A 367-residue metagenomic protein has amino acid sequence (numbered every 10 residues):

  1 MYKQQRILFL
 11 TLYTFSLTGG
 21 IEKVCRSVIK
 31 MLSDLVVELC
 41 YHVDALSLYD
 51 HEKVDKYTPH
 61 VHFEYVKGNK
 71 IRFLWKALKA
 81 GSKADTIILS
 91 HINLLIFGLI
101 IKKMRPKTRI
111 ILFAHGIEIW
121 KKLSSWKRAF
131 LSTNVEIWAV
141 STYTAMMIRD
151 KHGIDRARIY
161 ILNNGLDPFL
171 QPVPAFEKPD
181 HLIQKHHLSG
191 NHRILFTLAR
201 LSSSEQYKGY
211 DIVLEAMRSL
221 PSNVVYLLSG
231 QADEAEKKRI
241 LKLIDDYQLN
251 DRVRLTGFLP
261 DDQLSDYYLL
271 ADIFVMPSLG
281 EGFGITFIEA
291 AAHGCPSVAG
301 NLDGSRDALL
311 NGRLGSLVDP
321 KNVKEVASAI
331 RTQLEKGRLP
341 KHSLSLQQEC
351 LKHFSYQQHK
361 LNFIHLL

Functional and structural regions predicted by a protein language model:
L8-L10, S189-K208, L214-M217, L227: Conserved donor-binding/catalytic core segment of Leloir-type glycosyltransferases
A45-D50, L198-L201, V225-L241: Glycosyltransferase donor-sugar binding loop
Y143, G165: Carbohydrate-associated surface elements
K238-L259: Nucleotide-activated donor-binding/catalytic signature segment of Leloir-type glycosyltransferases, i.e., the conserved
F258-L259, D266-A271: Short alpha-helical donor nucleotide-sugar binding micro-motif in glycosyltransferases
L279: Aromatic "clamp/platform" in nucleotide-sugar-dependent glycosyltransferases that forms part of the donor/acceptor
P296-A299: Short hydrophobic beta-strand element within catalytic cores of glycosyltransferases and related nucleotide-activated
N311-G312, S316-V323, T332-G337: Conserved acidic donor-binding segment of nucleotide-sugar-dependent glycosyltransferases
